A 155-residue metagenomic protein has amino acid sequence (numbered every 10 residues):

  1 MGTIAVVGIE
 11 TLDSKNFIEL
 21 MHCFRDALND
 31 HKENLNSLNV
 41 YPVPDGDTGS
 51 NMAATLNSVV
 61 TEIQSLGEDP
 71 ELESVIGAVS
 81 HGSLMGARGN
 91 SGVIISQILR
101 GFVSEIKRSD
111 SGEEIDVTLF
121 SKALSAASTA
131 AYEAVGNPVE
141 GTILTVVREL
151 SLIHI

Functional and structural regions predicted by a protein language model:
M1-I153: N-terminal loops that bind phosphate or other acidic moieties and the adjacent beta-alpha structural core
